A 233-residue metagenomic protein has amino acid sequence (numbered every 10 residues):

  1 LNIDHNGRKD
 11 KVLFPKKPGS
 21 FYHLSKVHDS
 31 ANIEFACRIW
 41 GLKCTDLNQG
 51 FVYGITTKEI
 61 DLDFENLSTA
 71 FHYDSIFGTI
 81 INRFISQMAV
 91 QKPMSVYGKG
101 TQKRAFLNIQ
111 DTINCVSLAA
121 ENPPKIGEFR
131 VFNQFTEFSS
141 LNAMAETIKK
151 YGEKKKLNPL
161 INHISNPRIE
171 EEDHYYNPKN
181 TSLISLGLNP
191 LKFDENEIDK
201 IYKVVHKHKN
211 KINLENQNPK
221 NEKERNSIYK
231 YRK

Functional and structural regions predicted by a protein language model:
L1-G50, I80-V90: Active-site Tyr-X1-5-Lys
L1-H5, E59-F64, N177-P178: Short, flexible, mixed-charge acidic loops at enzyme active sites
K9-P15, D61-T69, P167, S182-I184: Short glycine/proline- and charge-enriched loop/turn segments that cap or connect secondary-structure elements
Y22-H23, D74, R168-E170: A generic secondary-structure micro-motif detector that highlights 1-2 residue hydrophobic/ambivalent hotspots embedded
V27, W40-L42, V52-N82, K92 (+4 more regions): Glycine/proline-rich active-site loop of Rossmann-fold NAD(P)-dependent oxidoreductases
D29, F77-I80, L141, Y176: Conserved donor sugar-nucleotide recognition element shared by glycan-biosynthetic enzymes
G50-Y53, E137: Glycine-rich beta-alpha junction loops
M88-K233: C-terminal substrate-binding subdomain of Rossmann-fold SDR/epimerase-dehydratase oxidoreductases
